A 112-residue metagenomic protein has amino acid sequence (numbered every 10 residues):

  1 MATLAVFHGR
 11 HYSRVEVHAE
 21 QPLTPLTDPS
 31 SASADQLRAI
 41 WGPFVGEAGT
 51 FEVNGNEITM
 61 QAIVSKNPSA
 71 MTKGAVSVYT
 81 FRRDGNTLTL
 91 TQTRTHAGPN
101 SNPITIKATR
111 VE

Functional and structural regions predicted by a protein language model:
M1-E112: Lipid interaction determinants
